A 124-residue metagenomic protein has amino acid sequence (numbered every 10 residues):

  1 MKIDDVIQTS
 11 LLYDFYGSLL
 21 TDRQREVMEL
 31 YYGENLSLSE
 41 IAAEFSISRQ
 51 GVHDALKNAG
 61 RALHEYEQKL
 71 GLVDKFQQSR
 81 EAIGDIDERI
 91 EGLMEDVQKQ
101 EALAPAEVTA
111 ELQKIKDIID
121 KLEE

Functional and structural regions predicted by a protein language model:
L11-L20: Short amphipathic alpha-helical boundary/capping segments
D22-G33: Short amphipathic alpha helix immediately N-terminal
E40-A42: Short alpha-helical "recognition helix" segments of helix-turn-helix
S48: Helix-turn-helix DNA-binding motif, specifically the short coil turn and the N-cap/start of the second
A59-G92: Mid-chain, well-packed structural core segment of small domains
E81-E124: Helix-turn-helix/homeodomain-like alpha-helical modules used for DNA recognition and transcription-factor dimerization
